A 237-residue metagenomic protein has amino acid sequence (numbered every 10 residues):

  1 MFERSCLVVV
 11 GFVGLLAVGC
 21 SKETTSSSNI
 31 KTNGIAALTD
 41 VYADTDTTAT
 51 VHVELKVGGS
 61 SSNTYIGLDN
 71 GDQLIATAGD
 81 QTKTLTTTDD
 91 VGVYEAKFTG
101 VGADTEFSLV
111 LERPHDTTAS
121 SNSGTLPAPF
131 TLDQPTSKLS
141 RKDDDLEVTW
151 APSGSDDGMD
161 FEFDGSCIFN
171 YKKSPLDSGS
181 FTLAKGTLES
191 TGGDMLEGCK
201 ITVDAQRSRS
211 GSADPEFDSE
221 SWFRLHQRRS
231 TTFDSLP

Functional and structural regions predicted by a protein language model:
M1-G19: Sec-dependent bacterial lipoprotein signal peptides
L16, T105, D144-L146: Generic detector of short, well-ordered, non-transmembrane alpha-helical segments enriched in hydrophobic residues
C20-P127, E162-D164, S174, G179 (+1 more regions): Ser/Thr/Pro- and often Gln-rich low-complexity regulatory segments of eukaryotic transcriptional regulators
T131-K185: Short helix-loop boundary/capping segments
